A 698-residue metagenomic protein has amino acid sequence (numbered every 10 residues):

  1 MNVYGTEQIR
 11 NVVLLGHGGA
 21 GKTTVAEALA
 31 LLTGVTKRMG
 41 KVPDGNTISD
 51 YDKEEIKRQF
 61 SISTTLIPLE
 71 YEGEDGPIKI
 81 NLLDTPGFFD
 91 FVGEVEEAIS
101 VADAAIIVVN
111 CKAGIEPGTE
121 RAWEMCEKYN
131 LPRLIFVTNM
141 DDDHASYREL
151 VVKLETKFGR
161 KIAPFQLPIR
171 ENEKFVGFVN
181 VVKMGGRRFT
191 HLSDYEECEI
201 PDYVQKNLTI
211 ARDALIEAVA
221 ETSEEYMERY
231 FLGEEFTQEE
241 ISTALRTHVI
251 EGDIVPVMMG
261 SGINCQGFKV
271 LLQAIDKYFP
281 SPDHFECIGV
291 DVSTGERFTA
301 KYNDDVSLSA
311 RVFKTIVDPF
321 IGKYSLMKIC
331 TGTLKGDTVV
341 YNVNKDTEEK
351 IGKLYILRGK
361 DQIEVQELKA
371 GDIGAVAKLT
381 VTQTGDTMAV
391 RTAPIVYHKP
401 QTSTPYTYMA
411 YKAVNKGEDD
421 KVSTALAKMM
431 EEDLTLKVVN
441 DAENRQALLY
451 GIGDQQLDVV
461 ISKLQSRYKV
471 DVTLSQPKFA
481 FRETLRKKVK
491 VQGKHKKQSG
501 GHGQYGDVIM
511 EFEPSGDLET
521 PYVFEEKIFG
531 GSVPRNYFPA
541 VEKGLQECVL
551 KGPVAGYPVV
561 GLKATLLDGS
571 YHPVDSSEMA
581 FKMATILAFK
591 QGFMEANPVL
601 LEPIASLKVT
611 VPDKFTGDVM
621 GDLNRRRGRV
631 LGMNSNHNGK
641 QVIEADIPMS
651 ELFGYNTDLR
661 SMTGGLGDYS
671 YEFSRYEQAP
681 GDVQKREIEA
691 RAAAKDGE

Functional and structural regions predicted by a protein language model:
M1-E698: Structural and coupling elements of P-loop NTPases
